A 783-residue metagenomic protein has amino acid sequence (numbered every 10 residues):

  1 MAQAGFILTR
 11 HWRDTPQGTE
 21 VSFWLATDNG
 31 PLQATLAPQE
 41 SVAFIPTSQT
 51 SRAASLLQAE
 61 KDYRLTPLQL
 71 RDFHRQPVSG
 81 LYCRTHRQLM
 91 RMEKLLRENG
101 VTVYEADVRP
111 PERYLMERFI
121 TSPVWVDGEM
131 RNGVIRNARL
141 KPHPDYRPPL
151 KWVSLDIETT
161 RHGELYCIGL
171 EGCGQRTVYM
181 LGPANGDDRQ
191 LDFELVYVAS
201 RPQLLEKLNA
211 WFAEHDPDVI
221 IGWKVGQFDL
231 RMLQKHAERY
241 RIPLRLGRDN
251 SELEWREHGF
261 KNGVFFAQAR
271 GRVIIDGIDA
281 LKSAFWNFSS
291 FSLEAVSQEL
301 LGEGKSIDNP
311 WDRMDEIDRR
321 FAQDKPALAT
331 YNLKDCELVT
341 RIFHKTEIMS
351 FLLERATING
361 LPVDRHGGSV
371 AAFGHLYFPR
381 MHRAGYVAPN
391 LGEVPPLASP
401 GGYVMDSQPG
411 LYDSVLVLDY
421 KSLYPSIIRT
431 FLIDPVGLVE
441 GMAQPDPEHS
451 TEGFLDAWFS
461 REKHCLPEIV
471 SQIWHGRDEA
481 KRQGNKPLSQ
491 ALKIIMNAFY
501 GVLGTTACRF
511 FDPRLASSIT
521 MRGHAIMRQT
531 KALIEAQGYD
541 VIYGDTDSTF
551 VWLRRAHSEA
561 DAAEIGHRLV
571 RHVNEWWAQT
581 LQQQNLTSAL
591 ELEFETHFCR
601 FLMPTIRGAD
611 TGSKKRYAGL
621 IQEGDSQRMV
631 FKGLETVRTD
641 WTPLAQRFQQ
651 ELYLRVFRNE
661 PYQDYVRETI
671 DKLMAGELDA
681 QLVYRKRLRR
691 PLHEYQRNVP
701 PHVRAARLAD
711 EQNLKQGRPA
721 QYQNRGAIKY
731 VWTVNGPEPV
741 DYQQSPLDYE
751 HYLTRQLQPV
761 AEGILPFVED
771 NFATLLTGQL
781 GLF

Functional and structural regions predicted by a protein language model:
M1-D216, L333-K334, L338-T357, L361-G401 (+5 more regions): DnaQ-like (DEDDh/DEDDy) 3′-5′ exonuclease domain used for proofreading and 3′-end trimming on nucleic acids
R13, Q17, V21-T27, F343 (+9 more regions): DNA-dependent DNA polymerase catalytic subunits
L155, R189-E194, E214-D218, I278-D279 (+6 more regions): Glycine- and acidic
A184-G186, D308-M314, I495-F510: Flexible hinge/switch segments at interdomain interfaces of large molecular machines
D188-L195, A199, D216, I220 (+2 more regions): Active-site-proximal helix-loop-helix substrate-binding element of RNase H-like nuclease domains
L208-M232: Proline-aspartate-enriched helix->loop->beta-strand connector
K224, E303-K305, D335, K486-T506 (+2 more regions): Core structural elements
